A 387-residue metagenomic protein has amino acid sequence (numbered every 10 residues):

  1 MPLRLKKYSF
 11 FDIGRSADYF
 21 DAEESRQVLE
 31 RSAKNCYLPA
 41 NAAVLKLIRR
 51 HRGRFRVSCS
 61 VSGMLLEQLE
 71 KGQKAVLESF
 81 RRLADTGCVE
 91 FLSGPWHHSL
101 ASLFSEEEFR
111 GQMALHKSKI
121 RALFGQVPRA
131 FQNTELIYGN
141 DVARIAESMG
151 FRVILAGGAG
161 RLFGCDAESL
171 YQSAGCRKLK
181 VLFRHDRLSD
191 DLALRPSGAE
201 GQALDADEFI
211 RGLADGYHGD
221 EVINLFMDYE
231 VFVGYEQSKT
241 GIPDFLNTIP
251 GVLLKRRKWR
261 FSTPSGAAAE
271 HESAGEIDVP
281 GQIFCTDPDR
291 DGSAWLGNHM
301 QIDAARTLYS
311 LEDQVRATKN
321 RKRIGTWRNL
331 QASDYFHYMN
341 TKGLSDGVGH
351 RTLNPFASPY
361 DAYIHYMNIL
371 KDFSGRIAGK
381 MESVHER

Functional and structural regions predicted by a protein language model:
M1, G63-E67, W96-S99, L136-G139 (+6 more regions): Short, solvent-exposed loop/turn segments at secondary-structure junctions
M1-C36, R49, S169-L179, F183 (+2 more regions): Active-site and substrate-binding clefts of carbohydrate-active enzymes
P2-S105, R129-Q132, R152-G157, T263: Short, well-structured secondary-structure segments
N41-L45, L77-R81, R110-I120, A143 (+4 more regions): Generic structural signal for well-ordered alpha-helices, preferentially at hydrophobic/aromatic core positions
A42-A43, K71-A84, L162-A174, D205-L213: Alpha-helical scaffolding within the catalytic cores of extracellular/periplasmic polymer-degrading hydrolases
S102-F104, L162-L170, D191-A193: Short, charged, surface-exposed secondary-structure boundary motifs
E106-E135, R211-F226: CE4/NodB-like, metal-dependent polysaccharide N-deacetylase domain that modifies extracellular/periplasmic N-acetylated
A114-E168, V231-I249: Catalytic domains of cell-wall/extracellular-matrix polysaccharide-remodeling enzymes, centered on de-N-acetylation
